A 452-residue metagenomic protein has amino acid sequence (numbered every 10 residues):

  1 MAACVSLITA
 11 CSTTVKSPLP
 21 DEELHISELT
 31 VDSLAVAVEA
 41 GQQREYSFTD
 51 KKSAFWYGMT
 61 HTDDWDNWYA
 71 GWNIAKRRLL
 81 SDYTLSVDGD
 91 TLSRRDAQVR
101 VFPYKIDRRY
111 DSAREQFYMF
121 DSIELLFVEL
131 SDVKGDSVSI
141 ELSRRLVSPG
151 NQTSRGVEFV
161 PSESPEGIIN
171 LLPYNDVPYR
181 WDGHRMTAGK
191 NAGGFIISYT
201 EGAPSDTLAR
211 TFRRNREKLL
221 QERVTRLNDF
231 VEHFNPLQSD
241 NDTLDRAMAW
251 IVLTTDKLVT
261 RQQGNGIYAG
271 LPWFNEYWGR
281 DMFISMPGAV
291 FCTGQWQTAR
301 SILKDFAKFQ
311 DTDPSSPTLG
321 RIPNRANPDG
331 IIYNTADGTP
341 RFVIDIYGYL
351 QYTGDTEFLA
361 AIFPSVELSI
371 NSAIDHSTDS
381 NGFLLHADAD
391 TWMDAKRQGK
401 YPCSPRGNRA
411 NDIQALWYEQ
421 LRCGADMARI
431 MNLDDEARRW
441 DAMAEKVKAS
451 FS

Functional and structural regions predicted by a protein language model:
M1, V5, C11-S239, T243 (+1 more regions): Terminal accessory carbohydrate-recognition/targeting modules of carbohydrate-active enzymes
F230-W273, S301: Conserved oxyanion/phosphate-binding beta-strand-loop segments in alpha/beta enzyme cores
L244, M248, A299, L359-V366 (+2 more regions): Hydrophobic packing residues in well-ordered alpha-helices of helical domains and bundles
I251, S285, A444: Conserved hydrophobic/aromatic pocket- or pore-lining residues that grip, position, or stack substrates in active sites
K257-R261, K308, T312, G348 (+3 more regions): Conserved helix-loop functional segments at active or binding sites
T260-Y268, T318-N334, D390-R409: Acidic/His metal-coordination segments adjacent to aromatic residues that form catalytic metal sites in metalloenzymes
N275-A387, A410-Q414, Y418: Aromatic-rich carbohydrate-recognition surfaces in CAZymes
P317-T318, I374-D390, R406-A410, L416-S452: Catalytic cores of carbohydrate-active enzymes
